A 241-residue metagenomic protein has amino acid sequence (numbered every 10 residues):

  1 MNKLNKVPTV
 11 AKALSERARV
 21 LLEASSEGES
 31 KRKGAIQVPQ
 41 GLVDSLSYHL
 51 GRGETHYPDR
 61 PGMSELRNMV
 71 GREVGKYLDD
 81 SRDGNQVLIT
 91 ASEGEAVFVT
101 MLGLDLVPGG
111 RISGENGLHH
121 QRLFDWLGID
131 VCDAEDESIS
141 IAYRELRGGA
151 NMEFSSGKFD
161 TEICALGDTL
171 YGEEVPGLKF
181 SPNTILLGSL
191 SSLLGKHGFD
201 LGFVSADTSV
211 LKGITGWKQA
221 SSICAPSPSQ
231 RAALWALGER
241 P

Functional and structural regions predicted by a protein language model:
N5-S92, E239: N-terminal small-domain helix-loop-helix segment of the aminotransferase-like
A13-E16, G41, S45, M69 (+5 more regions): Alpha-helical elements of Rossmann-like donor-binding domains used by nucleotide-donor carbohydrate transfer enzymes
A18-A24, V43, F180-P241: Conserved core segment of the aminotransferase class I/II
I36-L42, A150-M152, G172, G195-H197: Short catalytic/ligand-binding loop motif for oxyanion handling, primarily in non-cytosolic enzymes, centered on
Q37, S64-E65, E95, L118-H119 (+3 more regions): Short alpha-helical
G51-K158, T169-S181, I185: Conserved core of the PLP fold type I
I141-E145, I163, F203-S205: Structural motif
L166: Walker B catalytic acidic pair
